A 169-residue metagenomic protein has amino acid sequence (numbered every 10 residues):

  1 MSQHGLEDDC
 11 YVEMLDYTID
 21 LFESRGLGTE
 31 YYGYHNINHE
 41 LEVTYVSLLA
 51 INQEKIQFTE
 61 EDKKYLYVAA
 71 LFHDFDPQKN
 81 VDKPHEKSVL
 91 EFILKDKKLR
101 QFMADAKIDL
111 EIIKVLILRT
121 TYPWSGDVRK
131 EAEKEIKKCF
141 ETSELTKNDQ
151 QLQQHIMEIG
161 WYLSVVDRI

Functional and structural regions predicted by a protein language model:
M1-G28: Non-catalytic interface/linker regions that flank or bridge core catalytic/transmembrane domains
R25-Y32, H73-P77: Glycine- and acidic
G28-Y65: Alpha-helical phosphate/pyrophosphate-handling elements in metalloenzyme active cores
E30-I37, D62, N80, Q150-I156 (+1 more regions): Short, solvent-exposed segments of well-ordered alpha helices
E42-A50, K83-Q101: An active-site-proximal "capping" alpha-helix that borders the catalytic cofactor pocket
V43, K63-N80, V89, I113-P123 (+1 more regions): His-Asp-centered metal-binding catalytic motifs of divalent-metal-dependent phosphohydrolases/nucleases
E54-F58, K95-I108: Inter-helical turn/loop segments and adjacent helix faces that build the functional surface of alpha-helical bundle
R100-I169: Histidine/acidic-rich helix-loop-helix segments that form or flank divalent-metal centers in metalloenzyme catalytic
